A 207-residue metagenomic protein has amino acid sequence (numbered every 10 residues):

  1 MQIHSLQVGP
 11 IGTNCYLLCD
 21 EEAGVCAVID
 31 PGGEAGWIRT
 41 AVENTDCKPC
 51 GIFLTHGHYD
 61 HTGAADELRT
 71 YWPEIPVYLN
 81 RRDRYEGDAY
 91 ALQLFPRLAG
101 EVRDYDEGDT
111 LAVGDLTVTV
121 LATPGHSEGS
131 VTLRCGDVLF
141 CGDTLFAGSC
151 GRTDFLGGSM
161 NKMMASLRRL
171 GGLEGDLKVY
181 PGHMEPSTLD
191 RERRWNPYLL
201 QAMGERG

Functional and structural regions predicted by a protein language model:
M1, D109, G114-T119: Short beta-strand or tight-loop elements that sit immediately N-terminal to catalytic metal-binding acidic residues
M1-T45, T132-G142: Conserved beta-strand hairpin/beta-sheet module of binuclear metal-dependent hydrolase folds, prominently
L6-Q7, W72, V102, A122-P124: Short Gly/Pro-enriched turn/cap motifs at secondary-structure boundaries
V28-I29, C50-G57, V77-N80, A122-G125 (+2 more regions): Active-site neighborhood of phospho(di)ester-bond hydrolases with catalytic His/Asp-centered motifs
G33-V113, R194-Q201: Active-site HxH/HxHxD metal-binding segment of metal-dependent hydrolases
E86-F95, T117-G207: Metallo-beta-lactamase
